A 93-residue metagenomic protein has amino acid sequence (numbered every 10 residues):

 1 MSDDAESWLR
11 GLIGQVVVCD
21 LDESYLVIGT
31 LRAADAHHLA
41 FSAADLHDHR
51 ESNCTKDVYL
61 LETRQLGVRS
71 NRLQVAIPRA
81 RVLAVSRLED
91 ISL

Functional and structural regions predicted by a protein language model:
S2-L93: Conserved RNA-binding domains used in RNP assembly and mRNA/RNA metabolism
